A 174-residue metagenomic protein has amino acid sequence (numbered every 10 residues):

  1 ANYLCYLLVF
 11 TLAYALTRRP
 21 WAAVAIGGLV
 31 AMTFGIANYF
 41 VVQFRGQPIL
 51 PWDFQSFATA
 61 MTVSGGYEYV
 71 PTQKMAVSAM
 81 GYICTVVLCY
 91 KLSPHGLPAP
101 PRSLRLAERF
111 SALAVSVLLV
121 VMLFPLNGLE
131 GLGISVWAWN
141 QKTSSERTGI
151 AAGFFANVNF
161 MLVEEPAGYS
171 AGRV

Functional and structural regions predicted by a protein language model:
A1-G35: Membrane-anchoring hydrophobic segments
G27-V174: N-terminal secretory/membrane-targeting segments
